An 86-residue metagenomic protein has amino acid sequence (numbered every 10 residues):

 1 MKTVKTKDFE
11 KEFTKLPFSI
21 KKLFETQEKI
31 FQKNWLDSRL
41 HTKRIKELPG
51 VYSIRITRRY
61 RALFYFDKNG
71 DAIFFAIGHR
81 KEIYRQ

Functional and structural regions predicted by a protein language model:
K2-K7, K11, F18, I56-R61 (+1 more regions): Enriched for short, Lys/Arg-rich terminal
F24: Active-site metal-binding motif and surrounding structural segment of the metallo-beta-lactamase
I30-I54: A short, surface-exposed loop/turn module that caps and links secondary-structure elements
